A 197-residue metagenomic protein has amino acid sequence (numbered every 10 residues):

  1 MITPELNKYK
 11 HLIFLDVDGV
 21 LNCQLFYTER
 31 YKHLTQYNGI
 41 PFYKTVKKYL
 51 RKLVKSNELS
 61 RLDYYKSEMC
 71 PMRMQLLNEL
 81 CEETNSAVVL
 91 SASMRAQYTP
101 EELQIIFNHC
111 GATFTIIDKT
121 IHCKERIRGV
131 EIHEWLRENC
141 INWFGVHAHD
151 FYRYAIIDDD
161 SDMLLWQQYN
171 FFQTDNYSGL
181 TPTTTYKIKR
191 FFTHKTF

Functional and structural regions predicted by a protein language model:
M1-I13, N142-D150: Short amphipathic alpha-helices and their capping/turn segments at secondary-structure boundaries
N7-K8, L12-E125: Alpha-helical substrate-recognition element adjacent to the catalytic core
E101-F197: C-terminal cap/substrate-recognition subdomain and adjoining C-terminal extension of metal-dependent phosphatase-like
